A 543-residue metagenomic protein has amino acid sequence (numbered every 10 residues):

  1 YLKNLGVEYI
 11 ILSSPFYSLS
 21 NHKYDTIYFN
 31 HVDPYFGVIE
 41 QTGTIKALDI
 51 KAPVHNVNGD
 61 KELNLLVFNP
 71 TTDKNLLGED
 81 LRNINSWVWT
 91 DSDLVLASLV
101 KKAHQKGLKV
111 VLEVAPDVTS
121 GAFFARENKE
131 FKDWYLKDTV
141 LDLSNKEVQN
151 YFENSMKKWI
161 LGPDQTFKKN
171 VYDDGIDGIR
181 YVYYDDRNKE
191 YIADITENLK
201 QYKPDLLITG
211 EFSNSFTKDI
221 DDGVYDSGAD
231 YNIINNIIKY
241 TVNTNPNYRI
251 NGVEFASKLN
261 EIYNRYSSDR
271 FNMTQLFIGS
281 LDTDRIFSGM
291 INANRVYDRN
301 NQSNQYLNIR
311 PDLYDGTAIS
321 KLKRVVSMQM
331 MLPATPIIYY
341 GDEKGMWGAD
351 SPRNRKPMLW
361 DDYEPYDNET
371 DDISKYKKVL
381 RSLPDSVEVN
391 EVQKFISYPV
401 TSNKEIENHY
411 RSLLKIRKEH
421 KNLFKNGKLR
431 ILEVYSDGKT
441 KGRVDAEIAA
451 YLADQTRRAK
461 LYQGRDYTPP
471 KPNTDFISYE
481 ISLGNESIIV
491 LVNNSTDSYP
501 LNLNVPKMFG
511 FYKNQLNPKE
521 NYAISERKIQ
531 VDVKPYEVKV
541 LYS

Functional and structural regions predicted by a protein language model:
Y1-Y9, S14-D174, I195, Q201: Substrate-binding/active-site clefts of carbohydrate-active enzymes
L2, L12, F29, F152 (+6 more regions): Conserved, mostly hydrophobic/aromatic
I11-H22, E113-F123, V182-R187, E211-F216 (+2 more regions): Short, solvent-exposed turn/loop segments enriched in Gly/Ser/Thr/Pro and often Arg
V100, H104-L108, N154-K157, D164-F277 (+11 more regions): Active-site-proximal helices and loops of the catalytic beta/alpha 8
N272-D315: Active-site clefts of carbohydrate-active enzymes
L491-S495: Asparagine-centered strand-capping/turn motif at beta-strand->loop junctions
M508, K519, K534-V538: Tight coil/turn sites that cap or link beta-strands
I524-S543: C-terminal beta-strand-rich structural cap/linker in extracellular carbohydrate-active enzymes
